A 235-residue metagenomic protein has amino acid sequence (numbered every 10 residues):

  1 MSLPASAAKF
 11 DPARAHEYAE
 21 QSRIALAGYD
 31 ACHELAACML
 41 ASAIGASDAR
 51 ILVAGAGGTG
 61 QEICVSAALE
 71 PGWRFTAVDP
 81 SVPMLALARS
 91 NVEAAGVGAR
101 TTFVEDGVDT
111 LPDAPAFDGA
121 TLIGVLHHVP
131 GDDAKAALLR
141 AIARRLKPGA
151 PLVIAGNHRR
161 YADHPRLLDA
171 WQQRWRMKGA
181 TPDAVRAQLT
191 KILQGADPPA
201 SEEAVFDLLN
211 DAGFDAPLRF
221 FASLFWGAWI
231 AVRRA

Functional and structural regions predicted by a protein language model:
M1-A19, W171: N-terminal, positively charged/glycine-rich alpha-helical extensions of SAM-dependent methyltransferases
G28-D48: Conserved alpha-helix/loop element of class I SAM-dependent methyltransferases that forms part of the SAM/SAH-binding
R50-T110: Class I SAM-dependent methyltransferase SAM/SAH-binding core
T121-G124: A conserved beta-strand element that flanks and buttresses the S-adenosyl-L-methionine
A136-P148: A short glycine-rich, Lys/Arg-flanked "PGG" loop and its adjoining helix->strand segment in the class I
G149-N157: Conserved beta-strand signature within the Rossmann-like core of class I S-adenosyl-L-methionine
N157-A212: C-terminal alpha-helical "lid/dimerization" subdomain adjacent to the S-adenosyl-L-methionine
F206-A235: Core SAM-dependent methyltransferase catalytic element
